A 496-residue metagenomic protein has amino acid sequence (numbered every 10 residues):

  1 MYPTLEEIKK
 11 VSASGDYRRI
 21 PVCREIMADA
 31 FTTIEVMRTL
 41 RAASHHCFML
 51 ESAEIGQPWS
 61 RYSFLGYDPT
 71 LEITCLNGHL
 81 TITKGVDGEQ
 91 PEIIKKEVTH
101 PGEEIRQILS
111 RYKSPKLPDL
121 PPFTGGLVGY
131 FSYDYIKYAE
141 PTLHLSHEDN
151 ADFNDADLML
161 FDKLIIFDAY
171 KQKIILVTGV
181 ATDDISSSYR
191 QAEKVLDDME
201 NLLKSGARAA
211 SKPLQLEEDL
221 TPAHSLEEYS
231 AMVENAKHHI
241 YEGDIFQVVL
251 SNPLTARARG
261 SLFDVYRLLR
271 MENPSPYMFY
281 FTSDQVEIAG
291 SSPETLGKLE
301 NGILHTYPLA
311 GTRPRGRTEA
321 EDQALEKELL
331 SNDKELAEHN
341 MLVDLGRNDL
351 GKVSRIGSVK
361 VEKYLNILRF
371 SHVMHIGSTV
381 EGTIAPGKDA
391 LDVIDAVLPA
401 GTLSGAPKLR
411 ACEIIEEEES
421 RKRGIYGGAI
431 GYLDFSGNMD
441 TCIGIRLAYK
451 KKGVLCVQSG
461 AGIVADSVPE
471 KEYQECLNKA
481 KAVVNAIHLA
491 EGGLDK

Functional and structural regions predicted by a protein language model:
M1-K496: Extended alpha-helical targeting/anchoring segments, especially N-terminal organellar/secretory targeting helices
